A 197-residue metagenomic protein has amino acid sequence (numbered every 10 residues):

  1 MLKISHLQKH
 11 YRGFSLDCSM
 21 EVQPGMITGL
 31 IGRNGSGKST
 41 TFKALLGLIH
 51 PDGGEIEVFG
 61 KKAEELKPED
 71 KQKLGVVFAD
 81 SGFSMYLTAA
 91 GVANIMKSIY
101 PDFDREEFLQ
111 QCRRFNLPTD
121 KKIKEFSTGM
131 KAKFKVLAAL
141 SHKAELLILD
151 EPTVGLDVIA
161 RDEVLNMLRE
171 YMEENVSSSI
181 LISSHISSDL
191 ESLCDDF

Functional and structural regions predicted by a protein language model:
M1-M20, P24-M26, K67: A short, flexible loop at the N-terminus of ABC-type nucleotide-binding domains that lies
I31-R33: The feature captures the beta-strand-to-loop junction immediately N-terminal to the Walker
S36, V158-A160: Helix N-cap at the start of a conserved alpha-helix in ABC-type nucleotide-binding domains
L46: Helix-to-loop junction immediately C-terminal to a conserved catalytic motif
G54-E65, E69-D70: Conserved ABC transporter NBD signature motif
V76-K135: ABC-family P-loop ATPase nucleotide-binding domains
L147-E151, L156: Catalytic Walker B motif of ABC-type/P-loop ATPase nucleotide-binding domains
R161-V176: Helical segment within the ABC ATPase nucleotide-binding domain
